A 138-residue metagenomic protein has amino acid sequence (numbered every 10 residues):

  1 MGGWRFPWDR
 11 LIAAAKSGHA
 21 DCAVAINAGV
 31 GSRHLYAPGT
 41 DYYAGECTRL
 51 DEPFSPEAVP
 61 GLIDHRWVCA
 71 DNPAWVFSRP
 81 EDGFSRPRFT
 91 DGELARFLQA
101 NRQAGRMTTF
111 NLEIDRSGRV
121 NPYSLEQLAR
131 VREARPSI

Functional and structural regions predicted by a protein language model:
M1-I138: Mature catalytic domains of secreted/periplasmic carbohydrate-active enzymes
